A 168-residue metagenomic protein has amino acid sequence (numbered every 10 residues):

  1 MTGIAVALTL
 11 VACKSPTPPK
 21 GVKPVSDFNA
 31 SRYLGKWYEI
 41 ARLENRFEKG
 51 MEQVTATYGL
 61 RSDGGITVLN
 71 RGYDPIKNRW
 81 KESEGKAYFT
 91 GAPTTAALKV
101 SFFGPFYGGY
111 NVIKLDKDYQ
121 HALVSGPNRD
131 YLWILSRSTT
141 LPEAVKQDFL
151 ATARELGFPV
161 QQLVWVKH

Functional and structural regions predicted by a protein language model:
A7-H168: A beta-rich soluble binding module of mature secreted/lumenal proteins
